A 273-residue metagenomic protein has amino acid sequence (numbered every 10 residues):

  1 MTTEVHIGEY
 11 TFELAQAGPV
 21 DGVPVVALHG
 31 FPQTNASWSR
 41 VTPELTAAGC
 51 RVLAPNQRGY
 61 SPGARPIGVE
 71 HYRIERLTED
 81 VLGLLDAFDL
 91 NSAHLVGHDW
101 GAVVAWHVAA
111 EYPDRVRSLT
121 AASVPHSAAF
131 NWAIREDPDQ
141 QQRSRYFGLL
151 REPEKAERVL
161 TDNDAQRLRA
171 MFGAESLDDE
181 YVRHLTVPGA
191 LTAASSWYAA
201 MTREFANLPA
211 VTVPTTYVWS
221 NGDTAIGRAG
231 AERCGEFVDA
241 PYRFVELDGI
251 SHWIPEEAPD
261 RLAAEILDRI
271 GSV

Functional and structural regions predicted by a protein language model:
M1-T3: Short, hydrophobic/aromatic-rich segments at coil-to-beta transitions
I7-L14, P24, S37, L53 (+7 more regions): Flexible "cap/lid" subdomain of the alpha/beta-hydrolase fold that forms the substrate-access gate
Q16-G18: Short, low-complexity Ser/Thr-rich regulatory SLiMs
V20, P32, S61-G63: Gly/Ser/Thr-rich beta-alpha loop segments that engage phosphate groups in nucleotides
G22-H29: Short beta-strand element of the alpha/beta-hydrolase
F31-T42: The serine-hydrolase catalytic nucleophile loop
V41-C50: A short, Lys/Arg-enriched amphipathic alpha-helix followed by its capping loop at the start of a domain
